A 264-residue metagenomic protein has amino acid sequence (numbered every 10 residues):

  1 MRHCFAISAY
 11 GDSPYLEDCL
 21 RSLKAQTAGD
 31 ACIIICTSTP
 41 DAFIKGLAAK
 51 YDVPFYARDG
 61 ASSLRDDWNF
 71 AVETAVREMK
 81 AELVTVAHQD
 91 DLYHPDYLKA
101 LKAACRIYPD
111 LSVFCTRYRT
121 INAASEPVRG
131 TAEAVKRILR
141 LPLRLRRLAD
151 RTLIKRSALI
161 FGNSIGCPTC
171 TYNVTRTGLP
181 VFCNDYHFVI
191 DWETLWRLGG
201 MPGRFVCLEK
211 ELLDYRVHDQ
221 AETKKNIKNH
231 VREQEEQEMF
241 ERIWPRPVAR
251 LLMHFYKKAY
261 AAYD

Functional and structural regions predicted by a protein language model:
R2-I7, S22-L23, A31-C36: Hydrophobic targeting segments
A6, P142-V231: Conserved nucleotide-sugar donor-binding catalytic segment
D12-A25: Short, well-formed alpha-helical segments that are part of the catalytic scaffolds of diverse glycosyltransferases
I35-K45, G60, H88: A conserved acidic beta->alpha catalytic loop
D59-E78: Glycine-rich, basic loop-to-helix element that forms the pyrophosphate-binding segment of sugar-nucleotide handling
S62, D90-L92, Y118-T120: Acidic metal-phosphate-binding loop of nucleotide-sugar-dependent transferases
K80-L92: Short beta-strand-to-loop acidic/aromatic patch adjacent to the donor-nucleotide binding site
D96-K136: Conserved donor NDP-sugar-binding/catalytic core segment of glycosyltransferases
